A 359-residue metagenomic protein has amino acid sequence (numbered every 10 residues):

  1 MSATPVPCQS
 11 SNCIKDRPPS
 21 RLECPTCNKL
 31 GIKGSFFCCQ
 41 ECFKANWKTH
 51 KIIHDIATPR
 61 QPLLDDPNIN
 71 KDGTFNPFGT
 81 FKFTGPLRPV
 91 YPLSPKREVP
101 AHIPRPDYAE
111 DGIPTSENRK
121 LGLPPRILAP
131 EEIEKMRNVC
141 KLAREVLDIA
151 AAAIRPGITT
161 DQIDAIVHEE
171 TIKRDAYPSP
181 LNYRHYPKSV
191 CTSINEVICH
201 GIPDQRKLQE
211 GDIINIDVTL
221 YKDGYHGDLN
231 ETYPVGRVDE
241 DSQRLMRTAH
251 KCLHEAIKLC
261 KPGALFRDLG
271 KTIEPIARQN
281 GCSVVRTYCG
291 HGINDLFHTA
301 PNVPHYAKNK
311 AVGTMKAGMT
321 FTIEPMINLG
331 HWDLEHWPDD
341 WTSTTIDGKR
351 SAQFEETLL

Functional and structural regions predicted by a protein language model:
S2-P5, N12-S20, G31-S35, W47 (+2 more regions): Active-site neighborhoods and metal-handling regions in enzymes and metal-associated proteins
Q9-I14, P25, C39-F43: Cys/His/Pro-rich metal-binding microdomains
